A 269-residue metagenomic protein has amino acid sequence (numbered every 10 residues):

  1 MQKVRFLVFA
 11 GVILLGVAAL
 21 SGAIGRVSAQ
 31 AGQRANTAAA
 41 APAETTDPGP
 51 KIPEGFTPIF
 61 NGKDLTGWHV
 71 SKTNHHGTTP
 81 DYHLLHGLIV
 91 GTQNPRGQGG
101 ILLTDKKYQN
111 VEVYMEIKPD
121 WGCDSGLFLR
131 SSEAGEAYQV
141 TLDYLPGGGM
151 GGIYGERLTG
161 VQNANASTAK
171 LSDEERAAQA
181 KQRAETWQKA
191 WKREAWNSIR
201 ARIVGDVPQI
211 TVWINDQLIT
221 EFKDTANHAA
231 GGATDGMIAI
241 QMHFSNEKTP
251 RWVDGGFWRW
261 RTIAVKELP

Functional and structural regions predicted by a protein language model:
M1-I13: Bacterial N-terminal signal peptides that target proteins for export
F6, G16, A39-A40: Intrinsically disordered, low-complexity repeat segments enriched in small/polar residues
A10-G22: Bacterial N-terminal signal peptides
I24, A29-P269: Carbohydrate-interacting regions of secretory-pathway proteins
